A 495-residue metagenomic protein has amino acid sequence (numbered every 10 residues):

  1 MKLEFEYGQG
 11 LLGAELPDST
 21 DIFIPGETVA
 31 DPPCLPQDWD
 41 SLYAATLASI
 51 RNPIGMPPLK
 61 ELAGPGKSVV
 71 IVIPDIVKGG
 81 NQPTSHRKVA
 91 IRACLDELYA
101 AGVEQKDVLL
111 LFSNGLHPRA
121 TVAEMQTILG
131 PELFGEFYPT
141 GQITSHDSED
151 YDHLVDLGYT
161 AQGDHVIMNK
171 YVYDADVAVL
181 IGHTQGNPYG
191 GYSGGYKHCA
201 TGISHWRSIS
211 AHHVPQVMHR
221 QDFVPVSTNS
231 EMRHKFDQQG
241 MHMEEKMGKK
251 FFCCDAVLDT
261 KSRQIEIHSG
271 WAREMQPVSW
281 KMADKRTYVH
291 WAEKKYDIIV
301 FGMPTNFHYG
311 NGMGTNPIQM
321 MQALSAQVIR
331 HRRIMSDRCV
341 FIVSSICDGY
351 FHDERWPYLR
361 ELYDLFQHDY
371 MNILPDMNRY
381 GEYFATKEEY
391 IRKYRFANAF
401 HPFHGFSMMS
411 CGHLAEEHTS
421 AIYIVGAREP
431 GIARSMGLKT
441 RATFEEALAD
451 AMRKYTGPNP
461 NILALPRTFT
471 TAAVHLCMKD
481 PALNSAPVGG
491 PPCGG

Functional and structural regions predicted by a protein language model:
M1-P32, Y43, L47-R51, S68 (+1 more regions): Extended hydrophobic packing segments that form well-structured cores
P32-G64, T315, M321-Q322, E445: N-terminal glycine-/serine-/threonine-rich phosphate-binding loop
I50, I54-P57, E274-H290, A323-R333 (+2 more regions): A short, acidic, amphipathic alpha-helical segment used as a generic capping/interface helix at domain edges
M56-P118, M321-I334, C339-V340, S345-F351 (+1 more regions): N-terminal active-site beta-alpha-beta segment that forms phosphate/nucleotide-binding and substrate-recognition loops
V70-V72, V179-I181, D297-G302, I342 (+1 more regions): Structural motif
R87-D164: Well-ordered mid-protein domain cores that form the structural environment of catalytic cofactors
F134-K295, G302-T305, Q322-M335: Conserved, well-structured core segments that form the ligand-binding/active-site neighborhood of functional domains
G314, I318-A421: C-terminal catalytic subdomain
